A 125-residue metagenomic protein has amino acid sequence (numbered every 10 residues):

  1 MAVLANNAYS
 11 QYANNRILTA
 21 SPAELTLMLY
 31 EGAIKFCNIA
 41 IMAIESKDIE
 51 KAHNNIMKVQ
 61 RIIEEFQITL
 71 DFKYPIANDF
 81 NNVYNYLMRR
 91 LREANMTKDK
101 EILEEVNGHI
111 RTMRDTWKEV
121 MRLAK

Functional and structural regions predicted by a protein language model:
A2-K125: C-terminal-biased regions
